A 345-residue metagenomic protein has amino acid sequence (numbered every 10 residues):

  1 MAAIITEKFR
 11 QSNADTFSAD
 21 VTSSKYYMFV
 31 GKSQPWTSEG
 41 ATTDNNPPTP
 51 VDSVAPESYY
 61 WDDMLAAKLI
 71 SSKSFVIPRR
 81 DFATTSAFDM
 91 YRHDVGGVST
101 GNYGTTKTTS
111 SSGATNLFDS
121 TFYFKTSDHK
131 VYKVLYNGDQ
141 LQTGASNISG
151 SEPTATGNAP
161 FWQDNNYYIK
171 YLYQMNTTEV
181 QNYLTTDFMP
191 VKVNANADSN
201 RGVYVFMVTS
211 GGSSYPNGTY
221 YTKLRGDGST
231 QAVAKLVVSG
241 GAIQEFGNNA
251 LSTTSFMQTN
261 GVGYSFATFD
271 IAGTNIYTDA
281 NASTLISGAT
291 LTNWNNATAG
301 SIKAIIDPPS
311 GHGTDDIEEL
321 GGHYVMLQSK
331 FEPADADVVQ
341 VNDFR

Functional and structural regions predicted by a protein language model:
M1-R201, S301-K303, D307-P308, D316: Tryptophan-rich substrate-binding surfaces of secreted polymer-degrading and adhesive proteins
W162-R345: Conserved, function-critical positions that sit in or immediately flank catalytic and ligand-binding motifs
